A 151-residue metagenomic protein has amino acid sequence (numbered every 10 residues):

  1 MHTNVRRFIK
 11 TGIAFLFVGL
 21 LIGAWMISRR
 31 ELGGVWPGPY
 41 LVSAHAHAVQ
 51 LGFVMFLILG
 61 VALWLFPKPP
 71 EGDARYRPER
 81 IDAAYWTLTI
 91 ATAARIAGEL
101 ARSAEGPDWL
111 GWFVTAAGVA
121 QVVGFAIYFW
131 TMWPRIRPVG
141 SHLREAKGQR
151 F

Functional and structural regions predicted by a protein language model:
M1-F151: Hydrophobic alpha-helical transmembrane segments of multi-pass integral membrane proteins
